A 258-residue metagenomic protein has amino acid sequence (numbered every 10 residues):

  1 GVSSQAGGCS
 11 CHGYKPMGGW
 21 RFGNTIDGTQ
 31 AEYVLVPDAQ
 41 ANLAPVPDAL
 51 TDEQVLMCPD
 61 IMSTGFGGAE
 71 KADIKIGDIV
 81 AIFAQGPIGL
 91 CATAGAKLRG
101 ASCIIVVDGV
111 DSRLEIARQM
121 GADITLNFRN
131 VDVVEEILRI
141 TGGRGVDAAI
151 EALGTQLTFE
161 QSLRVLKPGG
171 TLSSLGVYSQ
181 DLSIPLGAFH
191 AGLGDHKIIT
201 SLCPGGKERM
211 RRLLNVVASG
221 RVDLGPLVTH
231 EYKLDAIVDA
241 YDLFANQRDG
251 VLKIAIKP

Functional and structural regions predicted by a protein language model:
G1-N42: Glycine-rich phosphate/adenylate-binding loop and adjacent beta-alpha elements of nucleotide- or dinucleotide-binding
L35, P45, A255-K257: Short, well-ordered beta-strand micro-motif
L43-V131, E135, A148: Mid-domain Rossmann-like dinucleotide-binding core that forms the NAD(H)/NADP(H) cofactor-binding site
K71-I76, L98-R99, D111, E115-K197: Glycine-rich cofactor phosphate-binding loops and adjacent beta1-alpha1 units of small-molecule cofactor enzyme domains
A81, I105, T171-S173, I199 (+1 more regions): Structural detector of well-ordered beta-strand residues that form the stable sheet scaffold of enzyme domains
L153, L175-S179, S201-P204, V228 (+1 more regions): Short strand-turn motif at the edge of the Rossmann-like AdoMet-binding core
E160-R164, P168, G206-P258: C-terminal hydrophobic helical "lid"/dimerization subdomain of Rossmann-like NAD(P)H-dependent oxidoreductases
